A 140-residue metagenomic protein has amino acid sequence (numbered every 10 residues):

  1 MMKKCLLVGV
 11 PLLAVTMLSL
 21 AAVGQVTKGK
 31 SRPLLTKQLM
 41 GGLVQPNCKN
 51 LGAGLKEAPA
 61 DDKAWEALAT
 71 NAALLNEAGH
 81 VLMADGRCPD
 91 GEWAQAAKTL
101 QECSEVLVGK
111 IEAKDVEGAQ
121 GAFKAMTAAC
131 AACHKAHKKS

Functional and structural regions predicted by a protein language model:
M1-L12: Bacterial N-terminal signal peptides that target proteins for export
C5-L7, S19, A128: A general, composition-driven signal for non-globular sequence regions
V15-V23: C-terminal segment of classical bacterial N-terminal signal peptides
V23-S140: Sequence context surrounding c-type heme c attachment/ligation sites in exported
